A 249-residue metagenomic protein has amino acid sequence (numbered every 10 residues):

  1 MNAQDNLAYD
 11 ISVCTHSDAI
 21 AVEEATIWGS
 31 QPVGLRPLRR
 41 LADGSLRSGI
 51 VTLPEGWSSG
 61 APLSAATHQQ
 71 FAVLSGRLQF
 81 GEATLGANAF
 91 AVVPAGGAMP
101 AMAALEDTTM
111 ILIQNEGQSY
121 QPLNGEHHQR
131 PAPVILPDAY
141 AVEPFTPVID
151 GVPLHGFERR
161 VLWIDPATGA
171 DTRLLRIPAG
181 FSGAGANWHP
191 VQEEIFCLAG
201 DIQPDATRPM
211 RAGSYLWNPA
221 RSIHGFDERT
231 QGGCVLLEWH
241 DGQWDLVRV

Functional and structural regions predicted by a protein language model:
M1-D43, Q118-T168: A short, N-terminal "cap"/entry segment at the start of jelly-roll beta-barrel domains of the cupin/DSBH fold
V33-G34, W57-L63, P153-W163, G169-T172 (+1 more regions): Catalytic core of non-heme Fe(II) oxygenases with the double-stranded beta-helix
R36-A83, G200: The feature marks the first
G49-I50, S59-A65, E82-A83, M102-A103 (+4 more regions): Short histidine-centered beta-strand/loop micro-motifs that create catalytic or ligand/metal-coordination sites
S64-F80, A179, G185-D205, R211-A212: Glycine- and acidic-residue-biased ligand/ion/polar-headgroup-sensing regions
Q70, V92, L105-P122, L216-W217 (+1 more regions): A short hydrophobic beta-strand segment most commonly corresponding to one strand of the jelly-roll/cupin
F80-M99, P204-G225: Short acidic-glycine-tyrosine-enriched beta hairpin
